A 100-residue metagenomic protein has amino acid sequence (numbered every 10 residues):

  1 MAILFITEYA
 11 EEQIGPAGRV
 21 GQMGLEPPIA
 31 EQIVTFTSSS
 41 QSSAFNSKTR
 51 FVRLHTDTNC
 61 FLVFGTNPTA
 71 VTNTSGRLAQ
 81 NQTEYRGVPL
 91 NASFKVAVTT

Functional and structural regions predicted by a protein language model:
M1-P28, T99-T100: Short, intrinsically disordered N-terminal pre-domain segments
L4-I6, V34, L54, L62 (+1 more regions): Hydrophobic beta-strand residues in large extracellular and virion-surface proteins
G18-K48: Surface-exposed ligand/attachment interfaces on beta-rich extracellular proteins
F36-Q41, T72-P89: Short, solvent-exposed S/T- and G/P-enriched segments that are highly enriched in secreted/extracellular and lumenal
S38, C60, A92-F94: Short tyrosine-centred short linear motifs in exposed loops/low-complexity segments
S43, R53-L54: Short linear motifs in intrinsically disordered
T49-V52, G87-T100: Noncatalytic modules at the cell exterior or secretory-pathway interfaces, chiefly beta-strand-rich lectin/adhesion
H55-N73: Short, surface-exposed beta-strand/strand-loop-strand elements in extracellular ectodomains
